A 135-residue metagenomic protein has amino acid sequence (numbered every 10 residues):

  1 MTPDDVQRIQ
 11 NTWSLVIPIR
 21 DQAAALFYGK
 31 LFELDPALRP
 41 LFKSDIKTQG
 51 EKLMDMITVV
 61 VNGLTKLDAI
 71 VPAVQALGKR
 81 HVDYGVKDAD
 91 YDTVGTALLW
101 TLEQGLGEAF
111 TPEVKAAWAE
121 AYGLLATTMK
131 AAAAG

Functional and structural regions predicted by a protein language model:
M1-G135: Globin-like tetrapyrrole-binding proteins
